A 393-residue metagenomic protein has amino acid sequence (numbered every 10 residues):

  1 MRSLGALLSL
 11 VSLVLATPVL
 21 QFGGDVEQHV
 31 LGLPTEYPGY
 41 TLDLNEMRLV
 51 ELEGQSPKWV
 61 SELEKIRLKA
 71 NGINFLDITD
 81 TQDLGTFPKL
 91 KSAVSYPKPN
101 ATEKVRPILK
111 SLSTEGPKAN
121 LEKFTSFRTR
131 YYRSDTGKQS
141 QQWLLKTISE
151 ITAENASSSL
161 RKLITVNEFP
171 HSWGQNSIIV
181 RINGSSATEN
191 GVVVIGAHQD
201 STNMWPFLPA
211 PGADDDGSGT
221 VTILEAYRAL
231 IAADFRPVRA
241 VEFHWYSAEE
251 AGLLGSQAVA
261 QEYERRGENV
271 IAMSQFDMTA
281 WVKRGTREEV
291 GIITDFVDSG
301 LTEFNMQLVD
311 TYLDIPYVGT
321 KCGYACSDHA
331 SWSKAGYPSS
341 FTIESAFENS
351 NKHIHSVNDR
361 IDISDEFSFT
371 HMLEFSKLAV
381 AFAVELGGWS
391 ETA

Functional and structural regions predicted by a protein language model:
M1-V19: Fungal secretory targeting signals
A16-S92, Y96: Primarily auto-inhibitory N-terminal propeptides
I78-S134, E154: N-terminal hydrophobic or amphipathic helices/low-complexity stretches enriched in small/hydrophobic/Pro/Gly
E103-L112, T125-G137, I164-E168, P206-D216 (+5 more regions): Second-shell loop/turn segments in exported
G116-N183: A non-catalytic alpha/beta surface segment that caps or lines the substrate-entry region of metallo-dependent hydrolase
T129-Y132, H171-G174, G184-T188, Q199-N203 (+7 more regions): Solvent-exposed loop/turn segments at secondary-structure junctions within structured extracellular/periplasmic domains
G174-S177, F207-G300, F304, D328-H329: Acidic/histidine-rich catalytic neighborhood of metal-dependent amide-processing enzymes
W281-A393: Active-site-adjacent substrate-binding region of metalloamidase/peptidase-like peptide-processing proteins
